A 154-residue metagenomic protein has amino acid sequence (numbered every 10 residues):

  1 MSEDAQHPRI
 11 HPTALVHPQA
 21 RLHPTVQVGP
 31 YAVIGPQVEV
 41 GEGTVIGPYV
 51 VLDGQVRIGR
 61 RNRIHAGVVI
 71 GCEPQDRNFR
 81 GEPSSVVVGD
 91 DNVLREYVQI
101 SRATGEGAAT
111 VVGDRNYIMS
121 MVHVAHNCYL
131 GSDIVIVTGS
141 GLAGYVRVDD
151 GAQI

Functional and structural regions predicted by a protein language model:
M1-R9: Short, low-complexity, intrinsically disordered N-terminal peptides in bacterial proteins
R9-I154: Structural signal for interior beta-strand "rungs" in well-ordered beta-sheet cores of soluble enzyme domains
